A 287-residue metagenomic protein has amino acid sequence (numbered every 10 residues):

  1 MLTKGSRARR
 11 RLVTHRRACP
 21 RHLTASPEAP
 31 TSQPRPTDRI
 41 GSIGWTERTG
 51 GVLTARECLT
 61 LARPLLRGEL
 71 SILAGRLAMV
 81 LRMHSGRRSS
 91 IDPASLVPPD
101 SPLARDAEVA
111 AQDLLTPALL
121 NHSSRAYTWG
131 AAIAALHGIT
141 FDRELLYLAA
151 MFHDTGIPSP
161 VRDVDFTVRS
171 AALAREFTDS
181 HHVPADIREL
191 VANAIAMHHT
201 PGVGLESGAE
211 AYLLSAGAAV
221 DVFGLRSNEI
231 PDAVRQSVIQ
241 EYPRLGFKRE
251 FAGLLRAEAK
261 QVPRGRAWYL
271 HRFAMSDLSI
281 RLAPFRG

Functional and structural regions predicted by a protein language model:
L2, R17-A94, D113-S124, T128-I139 (+2 more regions): Divalent metal-dependent phosphate-bond-processing catalytic cores, especially two-metal-ion Mg2+/Mn2+ enzymes that act
K4-R10: A short aromatic-anchored loop/beta-hairpin motif
P93-E108, S123: Conserved N-terminal diphosphate/IPP-binding helix and adjacent helical/loop segment of trans-prenyltransferase domains
V97-L103, F141-A149: Short coil-to-beta-strand
H122, I139-L145, H182-A194: Acidic/histidine metal-binding catalytic segments
Y127-G130, S170, A174, T178: Buried hydrophobic packing segments
R143-V161, F166, S170, A174 (+1 more regions): His-Asp-centered metal-binding catalytic motifs of divalent-metal-dependent phosphohydrolases/nucleases
